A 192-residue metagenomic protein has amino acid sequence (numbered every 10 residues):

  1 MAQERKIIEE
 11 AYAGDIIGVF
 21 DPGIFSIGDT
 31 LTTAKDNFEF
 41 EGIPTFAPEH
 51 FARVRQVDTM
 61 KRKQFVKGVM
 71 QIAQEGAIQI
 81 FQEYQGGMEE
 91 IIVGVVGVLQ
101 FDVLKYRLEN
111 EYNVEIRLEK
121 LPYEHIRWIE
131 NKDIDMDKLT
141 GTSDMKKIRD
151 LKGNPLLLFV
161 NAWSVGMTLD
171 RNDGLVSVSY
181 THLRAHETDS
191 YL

Functional and structural regions predicted by a protein language model:
M1, K6-Y12, E39-V57, G76-I91 (+2 more regions): Interdomain boundary/hinge elements
M1-F51, V66-K67, Q85-G86, E90 (+4 more regions): Conserved nucleotide-binding/hydrolysis modules and their immediate coupling elements across P-loop/ASCE NTPase motors
G23-I24, V95-F101: Helix N-cap motif at beta-to-alpha junctions
D29-T32, L99-E111, T168-D170: Charge-rich, low-aromatic oligomerization/scaffolding segments with amphipathic character
K63-M88, V98-D102: Phosphate-interacting basic helix/loop segments used at nucleotide- and nucleic-acid interfaces
I126-Y180: C-terminal polymerase-core module
T181-T188: Conserved small/polar residues in nucleotide/adenosyl-binding loops
